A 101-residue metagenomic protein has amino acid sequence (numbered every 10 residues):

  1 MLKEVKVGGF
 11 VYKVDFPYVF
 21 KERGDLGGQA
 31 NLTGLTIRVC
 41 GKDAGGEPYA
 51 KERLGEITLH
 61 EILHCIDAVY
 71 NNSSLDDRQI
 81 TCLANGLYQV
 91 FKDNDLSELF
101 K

Functional and structural regions predicted by a protein language model:
M1-Y49, V69-K101: Metalloprotease/metallohydrolase-associated module, dominated by Zn2+-dependent proteases
E52: Short basic alpha-helical hairpin corresponding to helix-turn-helix/winged-helix-like nucleic-acid-binding
E56-A68: Active-site recognition of the HExxH zinc-binding catalytic motif
